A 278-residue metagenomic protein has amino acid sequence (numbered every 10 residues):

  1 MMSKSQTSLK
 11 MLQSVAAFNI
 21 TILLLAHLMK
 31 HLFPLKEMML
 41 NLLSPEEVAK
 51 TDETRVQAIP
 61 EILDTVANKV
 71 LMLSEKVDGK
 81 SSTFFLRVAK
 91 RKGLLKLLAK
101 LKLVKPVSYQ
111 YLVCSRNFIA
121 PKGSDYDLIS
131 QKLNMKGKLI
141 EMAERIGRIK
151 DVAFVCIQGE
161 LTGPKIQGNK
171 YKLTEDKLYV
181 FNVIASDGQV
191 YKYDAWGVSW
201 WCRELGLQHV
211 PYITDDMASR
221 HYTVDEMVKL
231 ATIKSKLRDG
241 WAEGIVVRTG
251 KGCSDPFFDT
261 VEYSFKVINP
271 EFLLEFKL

Functional and structural regions predicted by a protein language model:
M1-L278: Core nucleotide-handling region used for phosphoryl-transfer chemistry
